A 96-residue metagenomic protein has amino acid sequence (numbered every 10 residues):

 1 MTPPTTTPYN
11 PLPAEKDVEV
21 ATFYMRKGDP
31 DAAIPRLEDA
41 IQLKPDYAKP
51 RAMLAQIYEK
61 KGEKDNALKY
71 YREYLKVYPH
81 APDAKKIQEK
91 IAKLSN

Functional and structural regions predicted by a protein language model:
M1-N10: Long, contiguous interaction/recruitment modules in multidomain scaffold/adaptor proteins
Y9, L43, V77-H80: Structural marker of alpha-solenoid helical repeat scaffolds
N10-D39: Alpha-helical segment of the N-proximal tetratricopeptide repeat
M53, I87-K90: Canonical tetratricopeptide repeat
